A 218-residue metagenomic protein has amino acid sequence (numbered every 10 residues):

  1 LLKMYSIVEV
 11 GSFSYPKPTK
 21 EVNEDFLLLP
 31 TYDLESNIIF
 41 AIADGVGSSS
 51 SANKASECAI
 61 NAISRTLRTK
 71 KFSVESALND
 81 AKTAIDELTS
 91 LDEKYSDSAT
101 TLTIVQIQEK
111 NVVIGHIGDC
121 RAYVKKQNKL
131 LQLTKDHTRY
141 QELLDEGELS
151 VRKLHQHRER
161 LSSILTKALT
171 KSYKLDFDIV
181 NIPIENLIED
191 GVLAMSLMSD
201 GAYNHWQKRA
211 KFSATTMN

Functional and structural regions predicted by a protein language model:
L1-N218: PP2C/PPM-type serine/threonine phosphatase catalytic domain
